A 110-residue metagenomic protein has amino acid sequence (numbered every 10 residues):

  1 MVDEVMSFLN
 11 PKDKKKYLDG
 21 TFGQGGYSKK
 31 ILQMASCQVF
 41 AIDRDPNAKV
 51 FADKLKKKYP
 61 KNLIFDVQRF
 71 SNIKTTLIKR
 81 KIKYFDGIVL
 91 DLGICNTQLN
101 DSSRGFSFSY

Functional and structural regions predicted by a protein language model:
V2-I78, D86, L90: SAM cofactor-binding core of SAM-dependent methyltransferases, primarily the Rossmann-like beta-alpha-beta module
K81: Glycine-rich loop at the start of a catalytic domain that most often binds anionic cofactors/ligands
F85-L90, I94-Y110: A mobile, often basic/glycine-rich helix-loop segment that functions as the active-site lid/recognition loop
